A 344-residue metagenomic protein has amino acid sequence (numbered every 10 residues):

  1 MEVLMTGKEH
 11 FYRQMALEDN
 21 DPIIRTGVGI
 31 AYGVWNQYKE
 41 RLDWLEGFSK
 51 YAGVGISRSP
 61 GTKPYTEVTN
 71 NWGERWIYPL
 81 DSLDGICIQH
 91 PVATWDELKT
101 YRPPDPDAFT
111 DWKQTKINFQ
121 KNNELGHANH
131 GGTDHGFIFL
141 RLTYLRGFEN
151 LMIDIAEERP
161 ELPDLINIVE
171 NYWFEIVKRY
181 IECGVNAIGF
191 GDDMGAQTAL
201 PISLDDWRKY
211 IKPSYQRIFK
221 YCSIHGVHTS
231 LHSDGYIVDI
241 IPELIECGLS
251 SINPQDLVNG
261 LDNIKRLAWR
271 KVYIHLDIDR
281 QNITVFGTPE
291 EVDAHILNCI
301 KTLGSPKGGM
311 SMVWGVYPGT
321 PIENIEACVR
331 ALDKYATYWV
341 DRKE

Functional and structural regions predicted by a protein language model:
M1-Y32, Y78, R102-E344: Active-site loop segments of alpha/beta catalytic cores
G33-Q37: Short, solvent-exposed loop/turn elements at domain surfaces
E40-D43, V68, E74, R146 (+1 more regions): Short, surface-exposed amphipathic charged segments that create phosphate/polyanion-binding patches used for binding
R41-P60, R179-V185: Catalytic domains of carbohydrate-active enzymes, especially glycoside hydrolases
Y51-G53, S59, N71, L83 (+4 more regions): Intrinsically disordered, low-complexity segments enriched in small/polar residues
K63-F109, N122-H130: A contiguous, low-structure linker/loop signature
